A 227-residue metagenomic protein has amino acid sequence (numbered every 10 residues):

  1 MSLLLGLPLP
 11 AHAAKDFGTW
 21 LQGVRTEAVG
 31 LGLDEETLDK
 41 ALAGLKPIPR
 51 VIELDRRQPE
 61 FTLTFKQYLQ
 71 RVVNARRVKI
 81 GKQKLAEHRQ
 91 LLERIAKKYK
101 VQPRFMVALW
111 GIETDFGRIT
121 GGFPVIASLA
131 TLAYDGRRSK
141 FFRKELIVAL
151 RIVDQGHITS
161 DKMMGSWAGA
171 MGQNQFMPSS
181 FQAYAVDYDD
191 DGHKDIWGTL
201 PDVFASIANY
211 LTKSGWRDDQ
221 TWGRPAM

Functional and structural regions predicted by a protein language model:
M1-L7: Bacterial N-terminal signal peptides
L7-A14: Sec/Tat signal peptide C-region and signal peptidase I cleavage site
A14-G32: N-terminal module-boundary/linker segments of secreted carbohydrate-active enzymes
L33-M227: Catalytic glycan-binding domains that act on GlcNAc-containing polysaccharides
